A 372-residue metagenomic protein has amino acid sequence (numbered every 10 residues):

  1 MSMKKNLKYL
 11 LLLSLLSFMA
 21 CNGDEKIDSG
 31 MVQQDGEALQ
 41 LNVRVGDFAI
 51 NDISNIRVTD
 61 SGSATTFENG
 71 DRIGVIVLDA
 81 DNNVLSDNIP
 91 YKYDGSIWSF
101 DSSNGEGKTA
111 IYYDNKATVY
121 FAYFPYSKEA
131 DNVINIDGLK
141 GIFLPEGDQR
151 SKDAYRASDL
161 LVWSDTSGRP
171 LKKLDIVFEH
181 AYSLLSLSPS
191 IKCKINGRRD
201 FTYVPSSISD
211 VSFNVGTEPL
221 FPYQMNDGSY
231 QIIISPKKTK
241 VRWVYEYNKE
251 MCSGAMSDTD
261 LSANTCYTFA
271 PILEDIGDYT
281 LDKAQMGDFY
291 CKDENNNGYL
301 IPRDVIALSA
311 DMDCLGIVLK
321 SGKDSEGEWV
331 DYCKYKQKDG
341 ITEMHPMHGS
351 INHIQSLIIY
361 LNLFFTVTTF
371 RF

Functional and structural regions predicted by a protein language model:
K4-K8, C21-N297: Sec-type signal peptide cleavage vicinity
L7-L11, T369-F372: Intrinsically disordered, low-complexity repeat segments enriched in small/polar residues
L10-F18: Bacterial N-terminal signal peptides
L273-F372: Short, compositionally biased
